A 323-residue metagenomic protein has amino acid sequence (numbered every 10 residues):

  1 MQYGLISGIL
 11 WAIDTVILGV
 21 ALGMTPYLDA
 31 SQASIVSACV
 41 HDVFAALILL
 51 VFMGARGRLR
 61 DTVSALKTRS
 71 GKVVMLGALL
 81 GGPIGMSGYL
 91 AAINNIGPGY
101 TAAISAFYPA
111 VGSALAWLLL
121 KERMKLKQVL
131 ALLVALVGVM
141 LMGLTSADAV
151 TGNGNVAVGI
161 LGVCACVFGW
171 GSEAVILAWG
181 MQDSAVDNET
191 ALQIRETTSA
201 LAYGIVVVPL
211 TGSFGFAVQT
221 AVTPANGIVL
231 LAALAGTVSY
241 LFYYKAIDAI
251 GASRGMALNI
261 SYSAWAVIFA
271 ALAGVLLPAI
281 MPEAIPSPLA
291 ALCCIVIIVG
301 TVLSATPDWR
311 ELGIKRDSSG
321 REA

Functional and structural regions predicted by a protein language model:
M1-C39, G152-Q182, N226-L230, F269-A270 (+2 more regions): Glycine-/small-residue-enriched transmembrane alpha-helix faces in small-molecule transporters and effluxers
M1-G8, L59-G88, V158-C166, V218-V238: Loop-to-transmembrane-helix transition segments
I6-I9, V40, G82, M86 (+3 more regions): Helix-helix packing/entry segments at the starts of transmembrane helices
G19-S31, D61-T62, L144-V156, T211-T223 (+1 more regions): Membrane-interface helix termini and inter-helical loops of multi-pass transporters
A21, S37, A92, L118-M124 (+4 more regions): Hydrophobic/aromatic residues within transmembrane alpha-helices of multi-pass small-molecule transporters
D29-G81, G169-E173, Q193-S213, L234 (+1 more regions): Transmembrane alpha-helices of multi-pass small-molecule transport proteins
P109-L133, M140, A264-A290: C-terminal transmembrane-helix exit sites in multi-pass transporters
L144-T145, I260-A323: C-terminal-most transmembrane helix of multi-pass membrane proteins
